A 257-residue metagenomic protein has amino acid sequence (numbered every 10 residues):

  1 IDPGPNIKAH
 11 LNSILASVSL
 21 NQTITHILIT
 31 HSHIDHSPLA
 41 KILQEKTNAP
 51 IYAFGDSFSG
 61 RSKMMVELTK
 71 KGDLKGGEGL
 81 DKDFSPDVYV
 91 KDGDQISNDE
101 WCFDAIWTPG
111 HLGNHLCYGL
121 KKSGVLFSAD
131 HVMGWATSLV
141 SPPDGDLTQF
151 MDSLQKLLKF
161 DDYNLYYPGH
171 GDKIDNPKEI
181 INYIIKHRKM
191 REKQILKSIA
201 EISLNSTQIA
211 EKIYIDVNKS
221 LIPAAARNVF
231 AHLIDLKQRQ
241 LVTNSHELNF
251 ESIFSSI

Functional and structural regions predicted by a protein language model:
I1-D2: Short hydrophobic beta-strand that contains or immediately precedes a catalytic carboxylate
P5-D99: Active-site HxH/HxHxD metal-binding segment of metal-dependent hydrolases
P5-I7, L68, D87, Q95 (+1 more regions): Metallo-beta-lactamase
S13-A16, I42, Q149, K156 (+2 more regions): Alpha-helical elements of Rossmann-like donor-binding domains used by nucleotide-donor carbohydrate transfer enzymes
T30-H36, H111, H170, H232: Histidine-centered divalent metal-coordination motifs
S37, F150, L154, V229: Aromatic/hydrophobic pocket-lining residues that form the small-molecule binding cavity in soluble enzyme cores
Q194-I257: C-terminal regulatory/interaction regions
